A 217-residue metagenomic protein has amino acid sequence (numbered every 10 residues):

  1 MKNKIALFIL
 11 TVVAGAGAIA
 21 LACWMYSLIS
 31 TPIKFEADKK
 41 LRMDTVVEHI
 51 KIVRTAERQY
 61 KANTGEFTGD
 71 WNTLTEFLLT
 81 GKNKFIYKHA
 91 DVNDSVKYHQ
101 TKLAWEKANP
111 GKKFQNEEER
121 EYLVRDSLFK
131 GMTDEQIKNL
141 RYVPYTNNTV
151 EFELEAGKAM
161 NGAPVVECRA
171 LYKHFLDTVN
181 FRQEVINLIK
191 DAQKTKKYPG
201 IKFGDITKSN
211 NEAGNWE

Functional and structural regions predicted by a protein language model:
M1-L7: Short, Lys/Arg-rich N-terminal segment immediately upstream of the first membrane anchor
F8-S27: Hydrophobic membrane-insertion alpha-helices, especially the h-region of bacterial N-terminal signal peptides
L21-F35, K61: C-terminal juxtamembrane segment of a hydrophobic transmembrane alpha-helix
D38-K39: Amphipathic alpha-helical segments and their boundaries
R42-T64: N-terminal alpha-helical signal peptides/signal-anchor transmembrane segments
K61-E217: Low-complexity, acidic interaction segments enriched in glycine
